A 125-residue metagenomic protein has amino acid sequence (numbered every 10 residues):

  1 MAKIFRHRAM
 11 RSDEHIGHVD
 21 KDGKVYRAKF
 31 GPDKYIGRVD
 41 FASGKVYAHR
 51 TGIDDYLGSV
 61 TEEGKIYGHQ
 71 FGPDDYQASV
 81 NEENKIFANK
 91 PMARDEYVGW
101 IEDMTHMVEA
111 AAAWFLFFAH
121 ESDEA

Functional and structural regions predicted by a protein language model:
M1-G23, K29, K34, F41-S43 (+1 more regions): Long terminal segments
